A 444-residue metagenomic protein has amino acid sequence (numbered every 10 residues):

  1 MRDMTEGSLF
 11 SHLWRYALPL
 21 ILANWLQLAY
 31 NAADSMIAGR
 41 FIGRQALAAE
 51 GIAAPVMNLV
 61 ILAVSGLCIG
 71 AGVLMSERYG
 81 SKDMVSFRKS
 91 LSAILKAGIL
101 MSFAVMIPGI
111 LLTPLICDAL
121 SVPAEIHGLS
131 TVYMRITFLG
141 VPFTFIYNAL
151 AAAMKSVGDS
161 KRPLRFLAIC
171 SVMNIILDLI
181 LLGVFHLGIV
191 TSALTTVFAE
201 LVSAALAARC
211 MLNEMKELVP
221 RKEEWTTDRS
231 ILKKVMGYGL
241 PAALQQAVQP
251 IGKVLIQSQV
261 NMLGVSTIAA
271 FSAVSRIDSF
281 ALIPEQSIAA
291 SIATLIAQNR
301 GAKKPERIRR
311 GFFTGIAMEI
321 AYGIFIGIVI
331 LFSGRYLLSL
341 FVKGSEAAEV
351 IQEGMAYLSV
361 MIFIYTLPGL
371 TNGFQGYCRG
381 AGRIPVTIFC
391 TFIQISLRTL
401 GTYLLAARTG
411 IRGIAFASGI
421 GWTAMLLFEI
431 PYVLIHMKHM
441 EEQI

Functional and structural regions predicted by a protein language model:
M1-A17, M75-G140, V184-L240, I296-F363 (+1 more regions): Short alpha-helical transmembrane segments in multi-pass integral membrane proteins
E6, F10-A29, A33, V56-A63 (+8 more regions): Residue-level signal for short hydrophobic patches within transmembrane helices of multi-pass membrane transporters
R15-D34, I136, Y147, C170 (+5 more regions): Transmembrane helical elements of multi-pass membrane transporters/channels
A29-A48, C117-A124, I180-L187, A247-R276 (+5 more regions): Helix-terminus/linker motif at the lipid-water interface of multi-pass membrane proteins
A38-N58, A124-L129, I189-V190, I231-Y238 (+5 more regions): Interfacial/gating helices of multi-pass transporter permease domains
L47-I107, T144-P163, A270-G334, P368-C390: Small-residue-rich hydrophobic transmembrane alpha-helices
L59-L62, N174-D178, A204-A208, F280-I283 (+3 more regions): Hydrophobic transmembrane alpha-helices of multi-pass small-molecule transporters
C68, I136-K155, P163-S171, S192-A205 (+4 more regions): Short runs within selected transmembrane alpha-helices of multi-pass transporters and secretion channels
